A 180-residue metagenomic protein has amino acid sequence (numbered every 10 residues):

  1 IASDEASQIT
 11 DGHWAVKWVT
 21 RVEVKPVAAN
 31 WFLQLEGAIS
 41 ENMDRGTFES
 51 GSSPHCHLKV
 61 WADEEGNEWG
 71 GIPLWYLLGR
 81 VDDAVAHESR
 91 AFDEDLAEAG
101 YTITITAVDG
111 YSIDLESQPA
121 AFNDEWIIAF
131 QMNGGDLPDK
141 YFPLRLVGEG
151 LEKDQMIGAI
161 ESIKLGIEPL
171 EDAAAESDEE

Functional and structural regions predicted by a protein language model:
I1-E180: N-terminal intrinsically disordered, low-complexity segments enriched in P/E/S/T
